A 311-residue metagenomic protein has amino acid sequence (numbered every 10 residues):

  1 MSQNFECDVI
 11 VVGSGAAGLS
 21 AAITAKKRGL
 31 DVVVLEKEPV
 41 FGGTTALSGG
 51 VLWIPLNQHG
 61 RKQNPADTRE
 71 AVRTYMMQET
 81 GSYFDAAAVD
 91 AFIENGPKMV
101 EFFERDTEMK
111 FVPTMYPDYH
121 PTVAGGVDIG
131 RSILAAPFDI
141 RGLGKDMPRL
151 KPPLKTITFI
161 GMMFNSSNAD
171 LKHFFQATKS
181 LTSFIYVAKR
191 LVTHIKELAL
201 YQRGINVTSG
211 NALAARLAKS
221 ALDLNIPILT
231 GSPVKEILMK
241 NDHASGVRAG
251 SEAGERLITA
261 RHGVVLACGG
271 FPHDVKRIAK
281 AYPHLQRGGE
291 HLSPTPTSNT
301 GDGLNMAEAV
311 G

Functional and structural regions predicted by a protein language model:
M1-V9, K27, N211, A215: Extreme N-terminal leader/targeting segments of oxidoreductases
V9-V34: N-terminal Rossmann-like FAD-binding beta1-loop-alpha1 element of flavoenzymes
S14, L56, C268-G269: Glycine-rich, N-terminal phosphate-binding loop of Rossmann-like dinucleotide-binding domains
S20, T24-A25, K37, T44-T45 (+3 more regions): Hydrophobic/aromatic ligand-binding patch that stacks against planar heteroaromatic rings of cofactors or nucleotides
K37-P227, R277: Conserved N-terminal/central alpha/beta ligand/cofactor-binding core
T80-D85, A249-L257: A structured beta-alpha segment of the ubiquitous adenosine-cofactor-binding alpha/beta core
G204-N211, D223, S251-G311: Glycine-rich loop(s) and the adjacent beta-strand/alpha-helix scaffold that form part
T230-A244: A conserved short coil-to-beta-strand element within the FAD-binding core of flavoproteins
